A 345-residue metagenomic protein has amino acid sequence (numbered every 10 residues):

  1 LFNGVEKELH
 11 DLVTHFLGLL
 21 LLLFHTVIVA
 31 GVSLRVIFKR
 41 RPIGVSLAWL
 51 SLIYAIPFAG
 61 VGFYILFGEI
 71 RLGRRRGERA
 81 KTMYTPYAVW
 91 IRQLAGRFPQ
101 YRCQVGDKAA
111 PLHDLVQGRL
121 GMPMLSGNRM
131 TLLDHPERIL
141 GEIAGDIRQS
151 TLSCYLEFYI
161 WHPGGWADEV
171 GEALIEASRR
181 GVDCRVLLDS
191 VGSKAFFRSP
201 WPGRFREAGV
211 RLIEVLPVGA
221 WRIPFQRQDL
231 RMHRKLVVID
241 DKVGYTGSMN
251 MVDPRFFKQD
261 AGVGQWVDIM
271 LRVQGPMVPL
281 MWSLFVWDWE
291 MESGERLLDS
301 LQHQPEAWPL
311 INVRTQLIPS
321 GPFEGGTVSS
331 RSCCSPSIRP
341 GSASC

Functional and structural regions predicted by a protein language model:
L1-S335, R339: N-terminal localization/anchoring segments of enzymes in phospholipid and broader phosphate metabolism
